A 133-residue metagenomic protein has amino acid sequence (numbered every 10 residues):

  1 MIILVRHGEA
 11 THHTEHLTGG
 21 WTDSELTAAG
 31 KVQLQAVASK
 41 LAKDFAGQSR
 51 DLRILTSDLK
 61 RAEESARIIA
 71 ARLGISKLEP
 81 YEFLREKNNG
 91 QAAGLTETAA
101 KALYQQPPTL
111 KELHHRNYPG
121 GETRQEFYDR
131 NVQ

Functional and structural regions predicted by a protein language model:
I2-S76, E126: Active-site-proximal alpha-helix that buttresses catalytic centers in soluble enzyme cores
A71-V132: Phosphate-handling substructures
